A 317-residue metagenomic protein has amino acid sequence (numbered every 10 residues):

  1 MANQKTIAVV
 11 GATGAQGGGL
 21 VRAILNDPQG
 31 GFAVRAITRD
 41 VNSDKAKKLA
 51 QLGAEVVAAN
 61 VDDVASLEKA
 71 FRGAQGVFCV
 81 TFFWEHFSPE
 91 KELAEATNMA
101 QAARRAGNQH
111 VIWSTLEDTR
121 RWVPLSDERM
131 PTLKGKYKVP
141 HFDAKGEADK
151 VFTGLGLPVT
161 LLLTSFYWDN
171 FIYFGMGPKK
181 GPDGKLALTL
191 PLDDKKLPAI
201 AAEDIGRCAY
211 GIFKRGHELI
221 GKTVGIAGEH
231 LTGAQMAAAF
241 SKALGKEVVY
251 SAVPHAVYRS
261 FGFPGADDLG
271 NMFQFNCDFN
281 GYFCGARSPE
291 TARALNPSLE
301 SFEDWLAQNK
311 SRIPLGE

Functional and structural regions predicted by a protein language model:
A2-K48, D62-R72, G76-L93, Q101-I112 (+3 more regions): Oxidoreductase cofactor-interface core, primarily capturing Rossmann-like NAD(P)-dependent enzymes
G53, T189-L192, T223, R287 (+1 more regions): Short, functionally important structural connectors and interaction interfaces within domains
G53-A54, V159: Short, conserved active-site loop motifs that form the nucleotide-linked donor/cofactor pocket
A59: Cofactor-binding loops of NAD(P)H-dependent oxidoreductases, dominated by short-chain dehydrogenase/reductases
L219, H255-E317: A hydrophobic C-terminal alpha-helical subdomain
